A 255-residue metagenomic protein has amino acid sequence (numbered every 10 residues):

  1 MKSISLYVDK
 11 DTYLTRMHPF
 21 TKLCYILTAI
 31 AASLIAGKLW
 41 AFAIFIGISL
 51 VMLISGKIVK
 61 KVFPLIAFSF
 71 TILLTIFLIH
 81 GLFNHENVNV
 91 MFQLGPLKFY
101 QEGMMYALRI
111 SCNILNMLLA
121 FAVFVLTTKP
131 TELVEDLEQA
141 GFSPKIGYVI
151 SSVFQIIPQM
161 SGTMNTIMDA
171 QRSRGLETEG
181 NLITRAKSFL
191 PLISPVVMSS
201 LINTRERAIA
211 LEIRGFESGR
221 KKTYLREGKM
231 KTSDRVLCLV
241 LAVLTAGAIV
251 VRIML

Functional and structural regions predicted by a protein language model:
M1-L39, F45-L50, G162-L255: Transmembrane alpha-helix interface motif
D11, T15, K57-K61, L65 (+5 more regions): Membrane-helix interfacial "entry" motifs
K22, K60-F70, D234-C238: Alpha-helical transmembrane segments and their helix-start/interface "positive-inside/aromatic belt" motifs in integral
A32-A36, I48-M52, T75-F83, A120 (+2 more regions): Alpha-helical membrane-inserting segments
L39, I58-V59, S143-I146: Membrane-helix interface segments
I44-M52, E132-D136: Hydrophobic transmembrane alpha-helix segments characteristic of membrane transport and insertion machinery
V51-V59, T127-T128, V250-V251: Structural signal for the C-terminal ends of transmembrane alpha-helices and the immediately following loop
L65-L182: Juxtamembrane/interface alpha-helical elements of multi-pass membrane proteins
